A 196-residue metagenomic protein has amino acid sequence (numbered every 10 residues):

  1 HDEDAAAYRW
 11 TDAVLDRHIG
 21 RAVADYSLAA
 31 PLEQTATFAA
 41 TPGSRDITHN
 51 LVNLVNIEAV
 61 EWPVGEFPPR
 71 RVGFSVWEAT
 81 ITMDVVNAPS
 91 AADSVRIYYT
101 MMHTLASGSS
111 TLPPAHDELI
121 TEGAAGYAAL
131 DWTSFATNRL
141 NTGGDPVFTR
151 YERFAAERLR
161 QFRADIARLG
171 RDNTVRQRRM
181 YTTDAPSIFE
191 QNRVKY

Functional and structural regions predicted by a protein language model:
H1-E3, V55, R70: Intrinsically disordered, low-complexity regions enriched in Ser/Pro/Gly/Gln/His and often acidic
H1-F38, P42: N-terminal "first-domain core" detector
A7-Y8, Q34-V52, L105-P114, T142: Surface-exposed ligand/attachment interfaces on beta-rich extracellular proteins
A13-A30, G65-Y196: Internal mixed-charge
T48-E66: Solvent-exposed beta-hairpin/edge-strand motifs
